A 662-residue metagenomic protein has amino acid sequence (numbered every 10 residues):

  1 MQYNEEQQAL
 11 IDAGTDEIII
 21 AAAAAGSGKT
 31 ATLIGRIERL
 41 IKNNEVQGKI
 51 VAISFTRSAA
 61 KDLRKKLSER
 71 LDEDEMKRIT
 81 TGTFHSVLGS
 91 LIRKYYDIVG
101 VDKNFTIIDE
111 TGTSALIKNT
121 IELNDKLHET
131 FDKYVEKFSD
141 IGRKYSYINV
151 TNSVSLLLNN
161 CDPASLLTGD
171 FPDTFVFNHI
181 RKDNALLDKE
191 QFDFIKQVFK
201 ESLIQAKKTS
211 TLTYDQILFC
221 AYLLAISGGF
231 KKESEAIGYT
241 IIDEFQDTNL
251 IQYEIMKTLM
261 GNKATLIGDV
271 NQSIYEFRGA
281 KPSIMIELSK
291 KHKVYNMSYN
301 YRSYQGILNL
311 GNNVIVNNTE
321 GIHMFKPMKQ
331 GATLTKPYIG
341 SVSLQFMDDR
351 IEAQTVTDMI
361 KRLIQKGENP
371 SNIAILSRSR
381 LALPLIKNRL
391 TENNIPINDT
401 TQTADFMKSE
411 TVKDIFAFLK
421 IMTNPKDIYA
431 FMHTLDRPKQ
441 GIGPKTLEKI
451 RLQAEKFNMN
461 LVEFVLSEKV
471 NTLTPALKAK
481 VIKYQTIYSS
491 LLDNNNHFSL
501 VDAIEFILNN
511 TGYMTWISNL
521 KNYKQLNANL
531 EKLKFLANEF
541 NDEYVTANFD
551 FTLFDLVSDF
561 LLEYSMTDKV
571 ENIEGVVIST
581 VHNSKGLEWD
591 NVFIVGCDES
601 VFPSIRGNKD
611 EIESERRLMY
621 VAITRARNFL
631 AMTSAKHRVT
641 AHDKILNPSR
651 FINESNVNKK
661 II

Functional and structural regions predicted by a protein language model:
M1-A25, A59, T80, T106-T113 (+2 more regions): Conserved helicase NTPase motor core
M1-D102, N309-N312, T624: P-loop NTPase Walker
I19-L33, I41, H292-K293, S298-P396 (+2 more regions): Helicase P-loop NTPase motor core
K77-R78, D97-K196, K207, V294 (+1 more regions): ATP-hydrolysis module of ASCE/P-loop NTPase motor domains, specifically the Walker B Asp-Glu catalytic pair
G82-S90, I241-E244, I267, S379 (+2 more regions): Conserved helicase core region in the C-terminal RecA-like lobe
F192-I195, S202, E468-N583, S604 (+1 more regions): Accessory C-terminal helicase-associated subdomains
N262, K290-K291, K336-G340, G367-H497: ATPase/helicase motor core of nucleic-acid motors
H637-I662: Helicase C-terminal subdomain and adjacent C-terminal extension
